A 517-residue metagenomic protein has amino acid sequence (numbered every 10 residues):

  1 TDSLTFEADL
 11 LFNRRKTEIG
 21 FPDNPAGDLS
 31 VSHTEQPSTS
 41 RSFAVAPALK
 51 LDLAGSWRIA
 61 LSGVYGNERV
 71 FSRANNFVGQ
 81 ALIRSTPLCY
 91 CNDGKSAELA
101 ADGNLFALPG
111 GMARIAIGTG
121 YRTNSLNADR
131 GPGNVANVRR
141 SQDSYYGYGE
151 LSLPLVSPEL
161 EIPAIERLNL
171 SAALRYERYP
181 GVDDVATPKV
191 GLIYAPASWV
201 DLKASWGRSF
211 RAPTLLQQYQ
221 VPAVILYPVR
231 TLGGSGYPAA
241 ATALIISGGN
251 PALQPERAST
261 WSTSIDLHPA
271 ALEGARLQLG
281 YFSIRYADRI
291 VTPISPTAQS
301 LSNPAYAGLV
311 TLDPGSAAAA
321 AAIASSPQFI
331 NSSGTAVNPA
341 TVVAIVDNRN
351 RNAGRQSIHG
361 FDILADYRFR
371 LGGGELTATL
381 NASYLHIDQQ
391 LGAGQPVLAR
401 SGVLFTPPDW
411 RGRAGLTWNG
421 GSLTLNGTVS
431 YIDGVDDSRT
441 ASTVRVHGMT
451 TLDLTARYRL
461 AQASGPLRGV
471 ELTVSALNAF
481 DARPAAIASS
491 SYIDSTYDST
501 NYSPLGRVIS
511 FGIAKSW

Functional and structural regions predicted by a protein language model:
T1-Y145, S157-P158, R211-A252, G280-I358 (+1 more regions): Surface-exposed, low-complexity loop segments enriched in small/polar and acidic residues
D2, L49-L51, G103-A107, L153-S157 (+10 more regions): Residue-level signature of outer-membrane beta-barrel architecture
D2-T5, D52-R58, F106-A113, V156-L168 (+6 more regions): Short loop/turn motifs that connect adjacent beta-strands in outer-membrane beta-barrel proteins
A8-R14, L61-N67, I115-T123, L170-Y176 (+9 more regions): Transmembrane beta-barrel strands of outer-membrane/channel proteins
R41-P47, G63, D93-A101, Y145-L151 (+7 more regions): Hydrophobic, lipid-facing positions within transmembrane beta-strands of outer-membrane proteins
E177-A186, R257, A365: Solvent-exposed loop/turn segments connecting transmembrane beta-strands in outer-membrane beta-barrel proteins
R285-A287, H386, S430-D436, Y458-W517: C-terminal beta-signal and adjacent terminal beta-strands/loops of Gram-negative outer-membrane beta-barrel proteins
A378-S464, F480, A488-S489: C-terminal beta-barrel architecture of Gram-negative outer-membrane proteins
